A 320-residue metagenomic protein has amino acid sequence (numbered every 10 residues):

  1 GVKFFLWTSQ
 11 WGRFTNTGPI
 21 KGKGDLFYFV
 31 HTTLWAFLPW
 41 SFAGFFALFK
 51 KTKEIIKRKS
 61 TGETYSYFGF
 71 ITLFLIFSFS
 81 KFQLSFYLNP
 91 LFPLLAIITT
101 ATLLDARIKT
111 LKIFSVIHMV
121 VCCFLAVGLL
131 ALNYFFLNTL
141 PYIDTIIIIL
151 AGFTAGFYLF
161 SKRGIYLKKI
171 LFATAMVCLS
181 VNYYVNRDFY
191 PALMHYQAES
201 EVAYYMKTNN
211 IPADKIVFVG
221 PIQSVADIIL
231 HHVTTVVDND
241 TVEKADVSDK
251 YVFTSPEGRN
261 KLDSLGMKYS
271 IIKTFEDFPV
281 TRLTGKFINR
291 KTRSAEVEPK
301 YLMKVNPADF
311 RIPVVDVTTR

Functional and structural regions predicted by a protein language model:
G1-F4, F79: Membrane-lumen/periplasm interface segments of specific transmembrane helices in polyprenyl phosphate-linked
L6-F29: Juxtamembrane membrane-water interface segments that cap and precede transmembrane helices
Q10, T33-L34, I71: Residue-level signature of the transmembrane alpha-helical core of multi-pass small-molecule transporters
K21-F42, S85, L137-I143: Membrane-interface anchor segments at the N-terminal boundary of transmembrane helices in multi-pass membrane enzymes
F45-F49: Terminal, non-globular segments
K50-R320: Membrane-embedded architecture of ER/inner-membrane glycosylation machinery
